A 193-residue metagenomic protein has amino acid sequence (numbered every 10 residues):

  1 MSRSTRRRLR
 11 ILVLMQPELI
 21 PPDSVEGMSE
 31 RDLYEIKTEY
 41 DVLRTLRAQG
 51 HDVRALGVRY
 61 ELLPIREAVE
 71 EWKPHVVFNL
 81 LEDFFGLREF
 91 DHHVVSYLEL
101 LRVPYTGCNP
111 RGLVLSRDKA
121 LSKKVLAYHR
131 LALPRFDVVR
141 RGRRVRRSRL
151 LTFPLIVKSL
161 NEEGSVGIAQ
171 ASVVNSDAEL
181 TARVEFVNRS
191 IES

Functional and structural regions predicted by a protein language model:
M1-P104, P110-R111, S116-R117, Y128 (+1 more regions): ATP-binding N-terminal substructure of ATP-dependent carboxylate-amine bond-forming enzymes
R8-M15, V69-K73, L113-S193: Active-site nucleotide/adenylate-binding loops and adjacent lid/helix of ATP-dependent enzymes
